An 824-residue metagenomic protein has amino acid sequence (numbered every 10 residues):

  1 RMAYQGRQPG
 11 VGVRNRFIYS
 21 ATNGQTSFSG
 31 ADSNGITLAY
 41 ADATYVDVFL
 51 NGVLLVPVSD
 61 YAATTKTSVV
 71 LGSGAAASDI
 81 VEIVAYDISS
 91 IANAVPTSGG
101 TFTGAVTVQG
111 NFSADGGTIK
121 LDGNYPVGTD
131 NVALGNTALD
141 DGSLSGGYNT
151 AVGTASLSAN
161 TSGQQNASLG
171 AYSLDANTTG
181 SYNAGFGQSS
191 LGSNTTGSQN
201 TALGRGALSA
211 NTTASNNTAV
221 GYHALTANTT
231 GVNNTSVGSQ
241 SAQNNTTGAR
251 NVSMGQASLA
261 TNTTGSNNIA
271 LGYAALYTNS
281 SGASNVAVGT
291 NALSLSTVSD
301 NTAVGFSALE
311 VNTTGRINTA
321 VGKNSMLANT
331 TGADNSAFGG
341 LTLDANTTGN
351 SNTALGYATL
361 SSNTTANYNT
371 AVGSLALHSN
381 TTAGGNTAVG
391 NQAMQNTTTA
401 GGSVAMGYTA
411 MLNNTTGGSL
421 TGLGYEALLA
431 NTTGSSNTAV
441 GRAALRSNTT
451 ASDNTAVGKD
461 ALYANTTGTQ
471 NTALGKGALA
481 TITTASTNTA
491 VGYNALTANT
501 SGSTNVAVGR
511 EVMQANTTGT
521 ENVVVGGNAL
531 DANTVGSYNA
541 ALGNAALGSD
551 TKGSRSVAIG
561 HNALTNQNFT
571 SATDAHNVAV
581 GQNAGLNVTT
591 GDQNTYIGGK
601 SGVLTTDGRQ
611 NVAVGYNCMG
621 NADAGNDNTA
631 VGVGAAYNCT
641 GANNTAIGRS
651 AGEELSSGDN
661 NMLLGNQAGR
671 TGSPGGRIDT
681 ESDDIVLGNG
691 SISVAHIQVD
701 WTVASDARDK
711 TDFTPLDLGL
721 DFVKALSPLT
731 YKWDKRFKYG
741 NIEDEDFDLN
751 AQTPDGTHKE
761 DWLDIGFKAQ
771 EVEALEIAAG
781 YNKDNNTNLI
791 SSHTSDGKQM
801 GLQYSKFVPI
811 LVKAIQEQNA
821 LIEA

Functional and structural regions predicted by a protein language model:
A3-V58, A75-A77, A85-T101: Extended beta-strand solenoid/passenger and fiber regions
Y4, F49-L50, T101, A105-D115 (+3 more regions): A signal for long, low-complexity, Ser/Thr/Asn-enriched, surface-exposed stalk/shaft and domain-boundary segments
G24, A63-T67: Residue-level recognition of beta-strand termini and adjacent short loop/turns
D32-S33, L71-A77, G690, Y804-S805: Secondary-structure transition/turn motif
A39, V48-F49, V53, S59 (+5 more regions): Intramolecular chaperone/auto-protease modules of tailspike-like proteins
T44, E681-D683, S691, D709 (+1 more regions): Residues that flank catalytic or metal-binding motifs in active/ligand-binding sites
G110-S705: Glycine- and small/polar-enriched repetitive beta-structure motifs of secreted/surface proteins
